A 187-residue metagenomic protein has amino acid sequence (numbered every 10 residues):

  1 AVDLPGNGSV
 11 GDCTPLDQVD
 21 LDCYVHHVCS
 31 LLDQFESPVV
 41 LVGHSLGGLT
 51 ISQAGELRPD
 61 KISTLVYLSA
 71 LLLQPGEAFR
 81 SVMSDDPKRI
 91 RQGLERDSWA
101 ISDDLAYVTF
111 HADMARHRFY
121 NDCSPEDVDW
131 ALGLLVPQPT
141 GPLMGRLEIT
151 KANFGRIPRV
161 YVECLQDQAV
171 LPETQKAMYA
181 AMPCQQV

Functional and structural regions predicted by a protein language model:
D3-G8, L71: Short beta-to-alpha linker loops that shape the active-site pocket of alpha/beta-hydrolase fold enzymes
N7-V40, E56-L57, F79-S84, K88: Active-site loop/oxyanion-hole signature of alpha/beta-hydrolase fold enzymes
G43-G47, I51: Gly/Ala-rich beta-loop-alpha elbow adjacent to hydrolase catalytic centers
E56, K61-D104, P139-L143, E148 (+1 more regions): Flexible "cap/lid" loop of the alpha/beta hydrolase fold
D104-R156: Conserved alpha/beta-hydrolase catalytic His-Asp/Glu region
G155, Y161-E163: Short beta-strand/loop motif that positions the catalytic acidic residue of the alpha/beta-hydrolase fold
E163-V187: Conserved loop-alpha-helix segment in the C-terminal half of the alpha/beta-hydrolase fold that carries the catalytic
